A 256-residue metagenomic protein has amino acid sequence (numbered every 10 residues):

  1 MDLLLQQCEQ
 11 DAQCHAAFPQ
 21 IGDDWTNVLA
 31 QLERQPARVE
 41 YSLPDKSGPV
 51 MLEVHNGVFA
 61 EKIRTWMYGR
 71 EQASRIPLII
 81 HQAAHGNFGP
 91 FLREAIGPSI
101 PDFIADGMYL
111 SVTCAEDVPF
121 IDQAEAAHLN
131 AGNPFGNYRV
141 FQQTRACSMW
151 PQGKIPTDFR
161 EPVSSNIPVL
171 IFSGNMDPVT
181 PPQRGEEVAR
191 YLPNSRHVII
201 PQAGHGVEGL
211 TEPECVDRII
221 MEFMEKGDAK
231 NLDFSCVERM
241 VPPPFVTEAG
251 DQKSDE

Functional and structural regions predicted by a protein language model:
M1-Q10: Extended hydrophobic/aromatic segments used for targeting, binding, or gating
C14-P19, S74-R75, I199, A229-S235: Acidic/polar loop patches that form or flank catalytic/metal-binding clefts of enzymes that bind anionic ligands
W25-I167, E212: Alpha/beta-hydrolase fold active-site neighborhood
Q72, P178-R184: Conserved alpha/beta-hydrolase "acid-adjacent" motif
C114, D177, V188, I220: Hydrophobic, well-ordered secondary-structure elements that form the walls of internal hydrophobic environments
S165, L170-S173, D177: Short beta-strand/loop motif that positions the catalytic acidic residue of the alpha/beta-hydrolase fold
P182-R196, A203: Active-site-adjacent alpha-helix of alpha/beta-hydrolase-fold enzymes
P201-E256: Catalytic active-site module of serine/aspartate enzymes centered on a nucleophile-bearing elbow/loop
